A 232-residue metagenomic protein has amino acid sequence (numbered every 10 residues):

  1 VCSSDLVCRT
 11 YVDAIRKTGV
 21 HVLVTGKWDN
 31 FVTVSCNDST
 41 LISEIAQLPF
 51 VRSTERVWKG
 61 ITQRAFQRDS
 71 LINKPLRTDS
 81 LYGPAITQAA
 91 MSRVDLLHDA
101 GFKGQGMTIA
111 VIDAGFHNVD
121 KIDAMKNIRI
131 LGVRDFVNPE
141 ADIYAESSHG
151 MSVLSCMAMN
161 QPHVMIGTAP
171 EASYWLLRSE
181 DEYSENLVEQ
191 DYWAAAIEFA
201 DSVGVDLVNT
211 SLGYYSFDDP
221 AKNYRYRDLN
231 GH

Functional and structural regions predicted by a protein language model:
C2-S3: Short, small-residue-biased leader/transition segments that mark boundaries at the very start of proteins
V7-Y11, L41, R93, H149-V153 (+1 more regions): Stable alpha-helical elements in mature extracytoplasmic
T10-A89, V94-D99: Autoinhibitory propeptides
A14-T18, E44-L48, V57, A100 (+3 more regions): Structured segments of extracytoplasmic/periplasmic soluble domains in secreted or envelope-associated proteins
S53, D95-D135, P139-E189, V203-D206 (+1 more regions): Subtilisin-like serine protease catalytic core
S70-L71, K126, N223-D228: Short secondary-structure boundary/capping segments
L76-A85, D181-Y183, R227-N230: Short, basic, glycine/proline-bearing loop/turn elements
A200-H232: Short acidic, glycine-rich surface-loop motifs adjacent to enzyme active sites
